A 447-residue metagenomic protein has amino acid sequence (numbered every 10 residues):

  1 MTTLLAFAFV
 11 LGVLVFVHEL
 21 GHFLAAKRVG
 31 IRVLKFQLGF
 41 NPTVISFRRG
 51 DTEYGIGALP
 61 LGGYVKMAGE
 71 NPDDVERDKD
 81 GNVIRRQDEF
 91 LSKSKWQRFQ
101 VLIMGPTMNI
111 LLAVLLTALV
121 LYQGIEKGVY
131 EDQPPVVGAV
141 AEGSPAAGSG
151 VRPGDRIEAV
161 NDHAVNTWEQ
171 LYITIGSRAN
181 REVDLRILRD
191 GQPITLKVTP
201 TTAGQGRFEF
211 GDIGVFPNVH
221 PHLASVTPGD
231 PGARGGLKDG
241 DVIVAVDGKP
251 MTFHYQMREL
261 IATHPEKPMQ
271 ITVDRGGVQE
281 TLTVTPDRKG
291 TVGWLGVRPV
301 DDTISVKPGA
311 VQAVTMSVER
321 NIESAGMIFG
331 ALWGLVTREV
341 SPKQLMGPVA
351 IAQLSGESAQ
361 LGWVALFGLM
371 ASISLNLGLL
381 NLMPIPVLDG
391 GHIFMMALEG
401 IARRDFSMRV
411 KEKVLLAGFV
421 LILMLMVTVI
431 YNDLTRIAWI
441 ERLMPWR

Functional and structural regions predicted by a protein language model:
T2-G81, L380-A402: Small-residue-rich helix-interface/hinge motifs
L4-A8, F99-Q100, L366-M370: Hydrophobic alpha-helical transmembrane segments
L5, F9, V13, M104 (+7 more regions): Lipid-exposed faces of alpha-helical membrane segments in multi-pass integral membrane proteins
L24, R28, V114, A118-Q123 (+6 more regions): Structural signature of transmembrane alpha-helix termini at the membrane-water interface
G63, M67-E70, D74, K79-A139 (+2 more regions): Internal alpha-helical transmembrane segments
I84-W96, F208-A245, K249-L379, G391-A417 (+1 more regions): Functional transmembrane alpha-helices
I103-P135, Y172-S177, R181-T227, Q270-T272 (+2 more regions): PDZ/PDZ-like peptide-tail recognition elements
A141-D155, Q170-T174, T227-D241, E259-L260: PDZ/PDZ-like domain micro-motif
